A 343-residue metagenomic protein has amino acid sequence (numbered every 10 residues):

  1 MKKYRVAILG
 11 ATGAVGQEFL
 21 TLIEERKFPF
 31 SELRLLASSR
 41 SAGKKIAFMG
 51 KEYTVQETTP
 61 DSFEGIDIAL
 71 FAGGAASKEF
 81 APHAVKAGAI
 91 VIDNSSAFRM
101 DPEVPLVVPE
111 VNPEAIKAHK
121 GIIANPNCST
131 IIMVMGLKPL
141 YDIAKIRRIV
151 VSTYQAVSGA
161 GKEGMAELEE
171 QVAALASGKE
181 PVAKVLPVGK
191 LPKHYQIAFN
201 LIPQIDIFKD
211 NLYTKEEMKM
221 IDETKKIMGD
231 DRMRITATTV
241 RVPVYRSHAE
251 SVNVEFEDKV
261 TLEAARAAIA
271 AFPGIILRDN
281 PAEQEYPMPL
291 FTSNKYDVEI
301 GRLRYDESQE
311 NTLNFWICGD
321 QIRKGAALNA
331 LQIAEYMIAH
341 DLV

Functional and structural regions predicted by a protein language model:
M1-I197, R232-R234, Y286-M288, V298-E299 (+4 more regions): N-terminal Rossmann-like NAD(P) cofactor-binding subdomain of oxidoreductases, focused on the glycine-rich
K117-A124, N200-N211, F315-I317: Helix-loop-beta segment of a Rossmann-like dinucleotide-binding subdomain
I123-I132, L212-I221, G325-N329: A glycine-rich, Thr/Ser-enriched phosphate-binding loop motif common to dinucleotide/cofactor-binding enzymes
G159-K162, K209-L212, V244-H248, L262-E263: Short acidic/glycine-rich loop or secondary-structure boundary segments that cap or lie
P192-V244: Oxyanion-binding "anion nests"
R232-V343: C-terminal active-site/capping subdomain that shapes the small-molecule cofactor and substrate pocket of enzyme
